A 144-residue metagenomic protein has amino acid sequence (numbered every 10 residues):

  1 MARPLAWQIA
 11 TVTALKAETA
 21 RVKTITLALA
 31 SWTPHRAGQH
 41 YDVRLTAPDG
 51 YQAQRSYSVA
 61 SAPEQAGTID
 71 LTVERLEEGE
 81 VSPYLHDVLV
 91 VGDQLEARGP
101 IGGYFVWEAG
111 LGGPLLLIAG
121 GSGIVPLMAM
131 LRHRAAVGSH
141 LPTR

Functional and structural regions predicted by a protein language model:
M1-D93: Ferredoxin-reductase
R3-L5, E74, E78-R144: FNR/FR-type flavoprotein reductase catalytic core
